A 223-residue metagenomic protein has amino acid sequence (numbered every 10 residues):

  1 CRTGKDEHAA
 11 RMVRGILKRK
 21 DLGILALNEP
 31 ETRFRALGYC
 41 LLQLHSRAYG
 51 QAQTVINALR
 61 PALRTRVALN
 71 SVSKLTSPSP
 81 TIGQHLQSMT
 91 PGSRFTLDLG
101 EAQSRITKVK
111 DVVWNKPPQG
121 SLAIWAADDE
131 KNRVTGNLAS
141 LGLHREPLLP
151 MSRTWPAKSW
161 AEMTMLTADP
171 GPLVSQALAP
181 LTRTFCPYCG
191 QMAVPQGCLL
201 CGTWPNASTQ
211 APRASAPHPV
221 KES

Functional and structural regions predicted by a protein language model:
C1-N132: Domain-scale terminal segments
Q119-S223: Cys/His-clustered metal-coordination modules, chiefly Zn-binding fingers
